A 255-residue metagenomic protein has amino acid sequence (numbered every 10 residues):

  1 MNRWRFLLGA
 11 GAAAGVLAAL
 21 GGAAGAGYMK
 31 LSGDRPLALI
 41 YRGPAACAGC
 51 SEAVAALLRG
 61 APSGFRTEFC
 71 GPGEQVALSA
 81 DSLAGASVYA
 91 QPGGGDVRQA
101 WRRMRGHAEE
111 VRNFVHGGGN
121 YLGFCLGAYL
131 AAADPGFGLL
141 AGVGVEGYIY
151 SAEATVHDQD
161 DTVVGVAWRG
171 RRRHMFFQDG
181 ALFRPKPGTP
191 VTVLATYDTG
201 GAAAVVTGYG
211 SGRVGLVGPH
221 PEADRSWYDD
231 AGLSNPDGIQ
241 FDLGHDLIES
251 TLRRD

Functional and structural regions predicted by a protein language model:
M1-A13: N-terminal secretory signal peptides and thylakoid transit peptides that target proteins across membranes
A19-D34: Membrane-interface motif at the C-terminal end of an N-terminal transmembrane signal
R35-A48: Short hydrophobic beta-strand segments
P36, R112, G136, P221-D255: Extracellular ligand-binding/catalytic regions of CAZymes and related secreted enzymes and adhesion modules
C47-A133: Helical hinge/lid and interdomain linker segments adjacent to catalytic or ligand-binding clefts that mediate domain
R98-Q99, L130-A133, Y148, A203 (+1 more regions): Short catalytic/ligand-binding loop motif for oxyanion handling, primarily in non-cytosolic enzymes, centered on
A131-R172: Class I SAM-dependent methyltransferase SAM-binding "motif I" and its flanking Rossmann-like core
V156-W227: Catalytic beta-strand/loop cores that center a nucleophilic Ser/Cys/Thr and support acyl-enzyme chemistry
